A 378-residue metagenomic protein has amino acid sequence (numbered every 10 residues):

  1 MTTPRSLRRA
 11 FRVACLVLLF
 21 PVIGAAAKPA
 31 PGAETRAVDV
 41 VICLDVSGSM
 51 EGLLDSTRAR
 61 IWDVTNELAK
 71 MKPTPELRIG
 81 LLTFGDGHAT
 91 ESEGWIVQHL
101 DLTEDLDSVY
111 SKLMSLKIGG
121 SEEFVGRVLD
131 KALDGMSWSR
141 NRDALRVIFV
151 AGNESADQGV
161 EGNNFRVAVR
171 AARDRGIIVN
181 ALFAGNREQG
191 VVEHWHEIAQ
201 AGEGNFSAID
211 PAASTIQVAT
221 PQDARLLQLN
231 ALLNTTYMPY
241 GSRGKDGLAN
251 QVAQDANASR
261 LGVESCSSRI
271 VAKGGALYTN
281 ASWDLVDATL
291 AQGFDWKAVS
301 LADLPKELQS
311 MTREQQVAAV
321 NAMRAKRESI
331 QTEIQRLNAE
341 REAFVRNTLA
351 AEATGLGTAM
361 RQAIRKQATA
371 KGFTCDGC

Functional and structural regions predicted by a protein language model:
M1-R9: N-terminal secretory signal peptides that target proteins for export/translocation
R12-I23: Bacterial N-terminal signal peptides
C15, I209, A231, A318-A319: Intrinsic structural disorder/low-complexity segments
A27-D223, A288-L301, E307-Q309, E314-Q315 (+3 more regions): Divalent cation-coordinating acidic motifs and surrounding scaffolds that mediate Ca2+/Mg2+/Mn2+/Zn2+-dependent binding
H196-W296: A post-motif C-terminal structural segment
